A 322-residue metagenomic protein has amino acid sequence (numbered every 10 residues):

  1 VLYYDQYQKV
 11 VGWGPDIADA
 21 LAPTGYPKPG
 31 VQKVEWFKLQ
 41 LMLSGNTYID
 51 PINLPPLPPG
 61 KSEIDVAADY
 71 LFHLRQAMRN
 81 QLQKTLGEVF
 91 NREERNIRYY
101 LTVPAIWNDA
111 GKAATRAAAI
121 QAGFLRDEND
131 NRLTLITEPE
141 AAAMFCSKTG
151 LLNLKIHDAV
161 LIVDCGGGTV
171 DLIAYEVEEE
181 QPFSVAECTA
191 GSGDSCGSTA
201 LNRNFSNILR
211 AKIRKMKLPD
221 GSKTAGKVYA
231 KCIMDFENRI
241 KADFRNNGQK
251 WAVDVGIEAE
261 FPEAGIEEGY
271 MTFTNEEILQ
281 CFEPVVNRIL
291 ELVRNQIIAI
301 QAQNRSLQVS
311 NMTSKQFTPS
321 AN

Functional and structural regions predicted by a protein language model:
V1, T134-G150, N202-N207, P284-N287: Glycine-rich phosphate-binding/hydrolytic loop that grips phosphoryl groups
V1-K9, E176-P182, I257, F261-E263: Short acidic-glycine loop/turn motifs at beta-strand connectors
V1-P51, T134, S184-T199, R203-S206 (+1 more regions): Early-domain small/polar-rich strand-loop-helix modules and first-structured segments of the mature chain
V31-I162, G226-K227, A242-N247: Nucleotide/phosphate-binding catalytic cleft detector across ATP-hydrolyzing and phosphate-transferring enzymes
Q32, K148-E187, F205: Gly/Thr-rich phosphate-binding beta-strand-loop-beta motif of the actin/hexokinase/Hsp70
L41, N91, P104-I106, C196-N322: Gly/charged contiguous loops adjacent to phosphate- or pyrophosphate-bearing nucleotide/cofactor binding elements
D50-P59, A186-G191, P219-D220, E276: Short hinge/gating elements
T115-A122, G150-L152, E176-E180, T189 (+1 more regions): Short secondary-structure boundary/capping segments
